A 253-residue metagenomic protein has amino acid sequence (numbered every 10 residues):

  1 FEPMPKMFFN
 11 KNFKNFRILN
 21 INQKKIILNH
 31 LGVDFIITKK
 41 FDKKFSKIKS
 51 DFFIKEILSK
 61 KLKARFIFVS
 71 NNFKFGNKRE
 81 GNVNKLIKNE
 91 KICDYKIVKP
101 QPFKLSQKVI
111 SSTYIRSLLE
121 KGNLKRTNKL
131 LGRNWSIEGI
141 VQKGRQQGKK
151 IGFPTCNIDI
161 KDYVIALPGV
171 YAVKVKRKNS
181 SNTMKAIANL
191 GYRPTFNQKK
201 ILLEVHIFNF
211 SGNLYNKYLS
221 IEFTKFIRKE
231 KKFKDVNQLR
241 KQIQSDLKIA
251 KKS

Functional and structural regions predicted by a protein language model:
F1-K60: Core alpha/beta nucleotide-donor-binding catalytic domains of modification enzymes
M4-P5, K14-R17, F41-K44, V69-N71 (+7 more regions): Glycine-rich, flexible loop/turn motifs
L28, T127, V173: A residue-level signal for conserved active-site and pocket-lining positions in enzyme catalytic cores
K40, N71, Q101, L190-Y192: Short secondary-structure boundary segments
K47-P154, K234-Q238: Classical nucleotidyltransferase
K143-S253: Phosphate/ribose-recognition catalytic cores of enzymes acting on nucleotide-derived substrates
